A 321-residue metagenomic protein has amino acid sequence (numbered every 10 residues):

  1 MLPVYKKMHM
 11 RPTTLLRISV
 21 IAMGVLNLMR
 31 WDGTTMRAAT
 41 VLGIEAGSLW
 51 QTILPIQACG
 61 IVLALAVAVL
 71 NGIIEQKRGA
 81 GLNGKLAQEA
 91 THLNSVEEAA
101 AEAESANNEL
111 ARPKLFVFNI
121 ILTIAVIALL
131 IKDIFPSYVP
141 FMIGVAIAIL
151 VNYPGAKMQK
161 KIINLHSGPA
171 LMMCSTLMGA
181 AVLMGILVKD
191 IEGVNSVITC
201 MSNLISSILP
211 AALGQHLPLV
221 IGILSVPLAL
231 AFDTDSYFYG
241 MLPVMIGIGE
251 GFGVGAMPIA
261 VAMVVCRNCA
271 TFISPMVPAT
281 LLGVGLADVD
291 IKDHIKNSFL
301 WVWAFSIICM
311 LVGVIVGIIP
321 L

Functional and structural regions predicted by a protein language model:
M1-L2, I208-F252, A256, M263-V264 (+1 more regions): Hydrophobic alpha-helical transmembrane segments of multi-pass integral membrane proteins, predominantly secondary
P3-A90, L110, G255, C266 (+1 more regions): Membrane-core helix-loop-helix motifs of multi-pass transport proteins
K7-L15, K114-V117, S167-C174, N203-I223 (+1 more regions): Membrane-interfacial loop-to-helix junctions in multi-pass transporters
V20-L26, L129-D133, V182-I186, G222-D235 (+1 more regions): Transmembrane alpha-helix interface/packing and boundary motifs in multi-pass membrane proteins, characterized by
M23-G24, P169-L183, P243, G247-F252 (+1 more regions): Small-residue-rich segments of transmembrane alpha-helices in multi-pass membrane proteins, especially helix faces
Q51, P55-I162, P320-L321: Long, contiguous bundles of hydrophobic transmembrane helices that form the permeation core of multi-pass
L110-F118, F135-V139, N164-A180, A211 (+2 more regions): Helical membrane-embedded segments and adjacent short helical loop/helix-boundary regions of multi-pass membrane
V139, A146, L150, K157-I198 (+1 more regions): Core transmembrane alpha-helical segments of multi-pass membrane transporters/permeases
